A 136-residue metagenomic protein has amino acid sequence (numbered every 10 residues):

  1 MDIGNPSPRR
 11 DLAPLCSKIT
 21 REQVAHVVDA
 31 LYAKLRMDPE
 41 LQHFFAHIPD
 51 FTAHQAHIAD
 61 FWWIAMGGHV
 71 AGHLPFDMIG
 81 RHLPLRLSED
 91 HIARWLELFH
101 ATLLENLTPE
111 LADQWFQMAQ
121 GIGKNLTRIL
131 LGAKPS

Functional and structural regions predicted by a protein language model:
M1-S136: Core of compact, soluble alpha-helical bundle domains
